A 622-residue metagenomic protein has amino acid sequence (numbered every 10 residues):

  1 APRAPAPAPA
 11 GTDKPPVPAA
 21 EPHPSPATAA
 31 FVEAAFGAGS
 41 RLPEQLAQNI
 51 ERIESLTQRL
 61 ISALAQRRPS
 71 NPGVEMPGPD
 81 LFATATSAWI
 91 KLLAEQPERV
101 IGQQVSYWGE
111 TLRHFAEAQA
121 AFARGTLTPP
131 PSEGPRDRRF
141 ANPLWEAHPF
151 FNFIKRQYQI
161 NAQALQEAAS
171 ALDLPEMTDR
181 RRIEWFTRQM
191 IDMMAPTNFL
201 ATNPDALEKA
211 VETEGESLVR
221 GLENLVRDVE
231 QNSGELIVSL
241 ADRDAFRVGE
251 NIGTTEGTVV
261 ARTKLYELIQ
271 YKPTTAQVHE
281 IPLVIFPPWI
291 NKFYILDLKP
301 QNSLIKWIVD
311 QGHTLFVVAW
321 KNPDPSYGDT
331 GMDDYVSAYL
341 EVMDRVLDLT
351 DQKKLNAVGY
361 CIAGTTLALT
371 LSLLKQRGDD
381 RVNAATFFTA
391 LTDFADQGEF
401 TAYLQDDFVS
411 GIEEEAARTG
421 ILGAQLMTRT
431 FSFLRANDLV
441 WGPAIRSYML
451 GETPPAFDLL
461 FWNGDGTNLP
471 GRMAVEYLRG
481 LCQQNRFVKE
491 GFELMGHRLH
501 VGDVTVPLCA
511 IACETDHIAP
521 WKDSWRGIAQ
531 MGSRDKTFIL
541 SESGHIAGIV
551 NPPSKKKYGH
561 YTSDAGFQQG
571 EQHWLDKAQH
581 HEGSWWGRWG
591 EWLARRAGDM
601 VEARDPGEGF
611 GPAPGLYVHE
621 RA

Functional and structural regions predicted by a protein language model:
A1-E267, V278-H279, F316, G527 (+6 more regions): Amphipathic, low-complexity, repeat-rich surface-exposed segments
L174-E208, D348, Q352, T366 (+2 more regions): Alpha/beta-hydrolase-fold enzymes
T275-L349, G398-E399, P552-G570: Cap/lid segment of the alpha/beta-hydrolase catalytic domain
G359-G364: Gly/Ala-rich beta-loop-alpha elbow adjacent to hydrolase catalytic centers
N463-L499, V506-P507: Mobile cap/lid helix-loop segments that gate and shape the active-site cleft of serine hydrolases
D503-L508, Q530-R534: Short, proline-enriched alpha-helix->beta-strand connector loops that line the catalytic pocket of alpha/beta-hydrolase
A510-A512, D516: Short beta-strand/loop motif that positions the catalytic acidic residue of the alpha/beta-hydrolase fold
P520-Q530: Short alpha-helix in the alpha/beta-hydrolase fold that links the catalytic acid
